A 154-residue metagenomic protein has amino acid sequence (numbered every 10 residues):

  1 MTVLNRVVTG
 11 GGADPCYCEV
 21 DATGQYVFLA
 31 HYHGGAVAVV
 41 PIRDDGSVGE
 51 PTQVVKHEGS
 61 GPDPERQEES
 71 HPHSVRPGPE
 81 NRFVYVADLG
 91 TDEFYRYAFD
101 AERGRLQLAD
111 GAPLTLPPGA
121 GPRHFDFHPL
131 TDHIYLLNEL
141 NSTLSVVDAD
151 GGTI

Functional and structural regions predicted by a protein language model:
M1, G35-A38, D92-F94, S142-L144: Structural signal for beta-propeller blades
M1, V39-G49, Y97-L106, V147-I154: Short loop/turn segments immediately following beta-strands, especially the blade-tip and inter-blade linker loops
T2-V8, G49-G59, L106-L114: Beta-propeller fold detector
L4-V54: A generic, well-ordered mixed alpha/beta core segment in the N-terminal half of proteins
G10-A22, Y26, E58-R82, L116-I134: Beta-rich, blade/repeat-based domains predominating in secreted/periplasmic proteins but also intracellular
L29-Y32, G78, V86-L89, H128 (+1 more regions): Conserved beta-strand positions in repeat-built beta-propeller and related beta-rich domains
Y32-G34, I42, L89-G90, F99 (+2 more regions): Short loop/turn segments immediately following the C-termini of beta-strands
A109-I154: Acidic, glycine-rich loop-and-beta core segments that form the ion-binding/anion-interacting portion of active sites
